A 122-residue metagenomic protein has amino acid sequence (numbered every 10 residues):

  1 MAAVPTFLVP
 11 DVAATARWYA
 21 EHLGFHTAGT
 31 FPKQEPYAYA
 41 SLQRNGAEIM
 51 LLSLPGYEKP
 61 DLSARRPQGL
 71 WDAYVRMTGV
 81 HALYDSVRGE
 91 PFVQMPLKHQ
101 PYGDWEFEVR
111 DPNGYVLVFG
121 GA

Functional and structural regions predicted by a protein language model:
M1-T6, H26-R76, Y84-R110, G121-A122: Vicinal oxygen chelate
T15, Y19-A20, V87, D111-G114: Conserved active-site tyrosine of GNAT-family acetyltransferases
L23: Major-groove DNA-recognition helix of helix-turn-helix-type DNA-binding domains
V116-F119: Short glycine-/small-residue motifs
